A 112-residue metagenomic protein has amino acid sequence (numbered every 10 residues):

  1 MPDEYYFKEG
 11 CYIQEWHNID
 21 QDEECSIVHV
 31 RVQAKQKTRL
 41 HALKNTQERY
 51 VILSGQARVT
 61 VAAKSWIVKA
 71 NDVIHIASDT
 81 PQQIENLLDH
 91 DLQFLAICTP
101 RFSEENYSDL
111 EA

Functional and structural regions predicted by a protein language model:
M1-C25, R39, N106-A112: A short, N-terminal "cap"/entry segment at the start of jelly-roll beta-barrel domains of the cupin/DSBH fold
I13, V28-K44: Conserved short histidine dyad/triad with adjacent acidic residue
Q21-E23, R58, S78-E104: Ligand-binding loop in jelly-roll beta-barrel domains
N45-E48, I52-A57: Glycine- and acidic-residue-biased ligand/ion/polar-headgroup-sensing regions
A63-S78: Short acidic-glycine-tyrosine-enriched beta hairpin
